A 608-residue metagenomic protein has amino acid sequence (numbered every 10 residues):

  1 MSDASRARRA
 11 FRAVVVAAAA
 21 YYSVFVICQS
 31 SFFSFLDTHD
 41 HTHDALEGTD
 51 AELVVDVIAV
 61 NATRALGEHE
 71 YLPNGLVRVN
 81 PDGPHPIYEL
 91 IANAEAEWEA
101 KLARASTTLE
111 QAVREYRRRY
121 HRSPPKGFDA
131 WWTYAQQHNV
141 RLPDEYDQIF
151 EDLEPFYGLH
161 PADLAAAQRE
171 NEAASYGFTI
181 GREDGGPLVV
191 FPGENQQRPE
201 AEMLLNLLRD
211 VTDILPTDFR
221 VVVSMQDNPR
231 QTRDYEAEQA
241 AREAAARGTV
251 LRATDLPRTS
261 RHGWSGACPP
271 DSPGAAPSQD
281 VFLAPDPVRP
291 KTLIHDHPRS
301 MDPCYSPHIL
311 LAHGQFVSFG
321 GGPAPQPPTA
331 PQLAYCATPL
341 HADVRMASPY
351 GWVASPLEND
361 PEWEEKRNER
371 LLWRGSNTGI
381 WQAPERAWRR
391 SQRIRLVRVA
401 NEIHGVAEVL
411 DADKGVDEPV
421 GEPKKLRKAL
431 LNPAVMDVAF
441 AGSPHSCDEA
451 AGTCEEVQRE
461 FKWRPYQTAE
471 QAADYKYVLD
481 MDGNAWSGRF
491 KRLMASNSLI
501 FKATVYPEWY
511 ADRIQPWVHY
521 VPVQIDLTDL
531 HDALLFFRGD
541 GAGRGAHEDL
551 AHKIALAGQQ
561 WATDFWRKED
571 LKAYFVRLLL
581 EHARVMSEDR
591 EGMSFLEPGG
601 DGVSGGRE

Functional and structural regions predicted by a protein language model:
S5-Y22, I27, D37-A469, G592-V603: Secretory-pathway glycan-assembly enzymes, especially type II membrane glycosyltransferases that use nucleotide-sugar
Q29-F33: Extended low-complexity, compositionally biased segments
P465-G600, G605-G606: Catalytic binding pocket for nucleotide-activated donors in carbohydrate/polymer assembly enzymes
